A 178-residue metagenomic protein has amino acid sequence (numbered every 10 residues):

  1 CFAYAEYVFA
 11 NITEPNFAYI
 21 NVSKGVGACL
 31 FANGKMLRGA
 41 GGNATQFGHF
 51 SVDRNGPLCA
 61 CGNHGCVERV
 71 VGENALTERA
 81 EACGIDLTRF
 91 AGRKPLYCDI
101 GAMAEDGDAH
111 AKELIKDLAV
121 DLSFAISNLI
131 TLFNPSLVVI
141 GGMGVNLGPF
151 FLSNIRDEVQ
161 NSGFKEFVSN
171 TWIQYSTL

Functional and structural regions predicted by a protein language model:
C1-T77: Phosphate-binding/catalytic loop of phosphoryl-transfer enzymes
V8-E14, R54-N55, N63, V67-L178: ATP-binding/phosphotransfer module of carbohydrate and carboxylate kinases, centering on a glycine-rich
